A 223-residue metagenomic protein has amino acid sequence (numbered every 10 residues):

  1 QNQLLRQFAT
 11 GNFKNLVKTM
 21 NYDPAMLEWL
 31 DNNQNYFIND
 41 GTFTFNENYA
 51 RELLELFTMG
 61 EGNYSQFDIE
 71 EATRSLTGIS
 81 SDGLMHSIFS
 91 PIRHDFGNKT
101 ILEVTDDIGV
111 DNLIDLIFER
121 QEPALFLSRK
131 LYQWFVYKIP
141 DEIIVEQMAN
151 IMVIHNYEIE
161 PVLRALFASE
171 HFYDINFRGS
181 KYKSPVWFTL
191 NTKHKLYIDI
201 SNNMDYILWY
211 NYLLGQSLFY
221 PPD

Functional and structural regions predicted by a protein language model:
N2, R6-D223: His/Asp/Glu-rich metal/cofactor-coordinating catalytic motifs and the adjacent surface-exposed loops that frame enzyme
